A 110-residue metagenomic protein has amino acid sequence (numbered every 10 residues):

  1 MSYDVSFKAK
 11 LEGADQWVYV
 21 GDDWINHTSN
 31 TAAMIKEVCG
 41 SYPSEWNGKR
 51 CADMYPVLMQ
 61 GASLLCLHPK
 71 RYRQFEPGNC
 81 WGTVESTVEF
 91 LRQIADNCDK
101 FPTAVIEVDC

Functional and structural regions predicted by a protein language model:
M1-C110: Acidic (Asp/Glu-rich) sequence patches and key acidic residues that form negatively charged surfaces used
